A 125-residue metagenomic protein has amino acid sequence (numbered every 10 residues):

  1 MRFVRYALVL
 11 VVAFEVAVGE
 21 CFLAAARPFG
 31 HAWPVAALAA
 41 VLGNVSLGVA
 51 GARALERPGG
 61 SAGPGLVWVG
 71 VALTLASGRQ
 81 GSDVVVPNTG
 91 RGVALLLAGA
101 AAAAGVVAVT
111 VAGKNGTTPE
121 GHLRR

Functional and structural regions predicted by a protein language model:
M1-V18: Alpha-helical transmembrane segments and their cytosolic membrane-interface
F3-A7, H31-V35, A39, P58-G59: Structural motif marking the loop-to-transmembrane transition
R5, G99-R125: Membrane-water interface at the C-terminal end of transmembrane alpha helices
V16-L38, A72-L96: Membrane interfacial helix motifs at helix-loop boundaries and amphipathic/re-entrant anchors
L23, R27-H31, L55, G59 (+1 more regions): Membrane-interfacial segments
A39-N44, L97-A101: Hydrophobic alpha-helical transmembrane segments
L42-E56: Canonical alpha-helical transmembrane segments
G59-A72: Central hydrophobic cores of alpha-helical transmembrane segments in multi-pass integral membrane proteins
